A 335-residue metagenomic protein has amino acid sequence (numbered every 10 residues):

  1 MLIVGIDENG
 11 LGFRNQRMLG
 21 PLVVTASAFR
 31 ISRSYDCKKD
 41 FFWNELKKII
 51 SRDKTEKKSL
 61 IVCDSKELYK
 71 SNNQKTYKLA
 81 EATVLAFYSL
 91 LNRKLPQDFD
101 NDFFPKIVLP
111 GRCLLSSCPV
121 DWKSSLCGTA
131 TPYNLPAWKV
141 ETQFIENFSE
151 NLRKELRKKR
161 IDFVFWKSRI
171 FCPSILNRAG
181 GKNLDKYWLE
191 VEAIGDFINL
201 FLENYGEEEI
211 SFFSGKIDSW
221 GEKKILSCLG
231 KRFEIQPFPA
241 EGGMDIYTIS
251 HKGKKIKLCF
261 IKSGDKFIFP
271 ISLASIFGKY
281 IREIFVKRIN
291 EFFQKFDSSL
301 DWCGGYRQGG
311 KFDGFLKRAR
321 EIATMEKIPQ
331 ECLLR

Functional and structural regions predicted by a protein language model:
M1-V4, E8-R335: Acidic (Asp/Glu) carboxylate-rich active-site/surface patches
